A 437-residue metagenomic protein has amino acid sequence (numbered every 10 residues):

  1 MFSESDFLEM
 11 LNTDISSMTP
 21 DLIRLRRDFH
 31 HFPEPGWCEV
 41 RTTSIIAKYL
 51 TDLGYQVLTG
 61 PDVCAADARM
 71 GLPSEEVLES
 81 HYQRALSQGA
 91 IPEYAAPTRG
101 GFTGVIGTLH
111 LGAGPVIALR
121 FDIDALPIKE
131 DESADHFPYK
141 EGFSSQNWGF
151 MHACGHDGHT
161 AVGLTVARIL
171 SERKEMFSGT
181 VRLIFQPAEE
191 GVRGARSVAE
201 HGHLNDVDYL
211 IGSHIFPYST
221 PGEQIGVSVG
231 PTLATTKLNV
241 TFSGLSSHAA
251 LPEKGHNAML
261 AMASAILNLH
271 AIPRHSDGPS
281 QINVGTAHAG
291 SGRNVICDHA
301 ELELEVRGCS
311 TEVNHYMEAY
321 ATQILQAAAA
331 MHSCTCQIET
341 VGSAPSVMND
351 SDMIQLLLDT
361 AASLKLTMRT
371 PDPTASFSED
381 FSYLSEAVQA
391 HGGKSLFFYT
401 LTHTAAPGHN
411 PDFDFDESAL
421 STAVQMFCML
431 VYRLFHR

Functional and structural regions predicted by a protein language model:
F2-E4, L260-R437: Metal-dependent amide/peptide-bond hydrolase catalytic core, centered on the "pita-bread" metallohydrolase fold
S3-H152, E172, M176-F177: Acidic/His- and Gly-rich active-site-bordering loop/insert found across diverse amide/peptide-bond hydrolases
F7, M18-L25, C38, T42-I46 (+16 more regions): General structural feature for long, well-ordered alpha-helical segments within catalytic domains of soluble enzymes
R26, P33, G54, G202 (+3 more regions): Sec/Tat-exported extracytoplasmic proteins
F29, L50, L119, H156 (+8 more regions): Divalent metal-coordination and catalytic microenvironments
G71, T103-V105, L126-I128, A134-M151 (+4 more regions): Histidine/acidic-residue-rich, glycine-tolerant segments that coordinate divalent metal ions
Y94-T98, E189, S228-T232, D372-S376: Short Gly/Pro-enriched turn/cap motifs at secondary-structure boundaries
